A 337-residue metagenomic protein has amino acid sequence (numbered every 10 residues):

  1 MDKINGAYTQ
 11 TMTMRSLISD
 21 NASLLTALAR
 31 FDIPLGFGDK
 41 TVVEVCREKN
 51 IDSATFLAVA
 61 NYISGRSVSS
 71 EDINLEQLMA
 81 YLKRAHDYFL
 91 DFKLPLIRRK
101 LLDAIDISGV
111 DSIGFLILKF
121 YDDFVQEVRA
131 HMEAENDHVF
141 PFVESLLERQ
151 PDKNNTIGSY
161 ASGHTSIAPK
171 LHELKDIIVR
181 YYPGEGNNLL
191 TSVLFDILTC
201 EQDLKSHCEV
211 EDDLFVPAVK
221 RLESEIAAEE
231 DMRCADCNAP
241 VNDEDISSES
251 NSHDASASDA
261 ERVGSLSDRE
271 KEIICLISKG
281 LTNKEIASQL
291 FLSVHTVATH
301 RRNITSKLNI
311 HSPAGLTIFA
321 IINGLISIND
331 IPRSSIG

Functional and structural regions predicted by a protein language model:
M1-N242: Small-residue-biased structural context
N238-L276, D330-G337: Regulatory hinge/linker segments at domain boundaries that couple sensory/effector modules to output domains
S247-S248, T305-G337: Basic, Lys/Arg-enriched C-terminal extension of HTH/homeodomain DNA-binding domains
I274-K279, L290: Short alpha-helical segment immediately N-terminal to, or the first helix within, an HTH/HTH-like DNA-binding domain
T282-G315: Recognition helix of helix-turn-helix DNA-binding domains
